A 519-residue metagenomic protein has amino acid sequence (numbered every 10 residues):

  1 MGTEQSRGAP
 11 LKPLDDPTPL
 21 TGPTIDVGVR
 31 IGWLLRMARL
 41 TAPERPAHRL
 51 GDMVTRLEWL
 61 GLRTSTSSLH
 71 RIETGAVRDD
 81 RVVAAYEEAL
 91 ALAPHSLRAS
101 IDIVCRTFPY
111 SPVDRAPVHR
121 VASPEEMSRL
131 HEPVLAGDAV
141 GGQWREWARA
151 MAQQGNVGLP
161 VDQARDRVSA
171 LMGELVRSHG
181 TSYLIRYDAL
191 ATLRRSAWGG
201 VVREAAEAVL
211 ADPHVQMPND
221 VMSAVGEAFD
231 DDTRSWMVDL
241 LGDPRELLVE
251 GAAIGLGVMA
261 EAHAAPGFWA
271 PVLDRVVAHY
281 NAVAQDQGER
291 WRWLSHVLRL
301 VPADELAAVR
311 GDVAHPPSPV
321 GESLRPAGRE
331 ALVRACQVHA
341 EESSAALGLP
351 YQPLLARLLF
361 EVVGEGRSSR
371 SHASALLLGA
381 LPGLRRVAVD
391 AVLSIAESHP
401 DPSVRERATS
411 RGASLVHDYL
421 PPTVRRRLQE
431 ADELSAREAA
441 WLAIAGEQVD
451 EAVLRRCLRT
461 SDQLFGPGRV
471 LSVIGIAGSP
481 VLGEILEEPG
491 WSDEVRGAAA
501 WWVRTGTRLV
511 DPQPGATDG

Functional and structural regions predicted by a protein language model:
M1-R49: A short, Lys/Arg-rich alpha-helix, primarily the initiator
I25, A91-T107: Short C-terminal boundary/hinge segments that cap the last helix of small helical domains
A47-E58: Short alpha-helical "recognition helix" segments of helix-turn-helix
G51, S67, H95: Key DNA-contact positions within bacterial/archaeal DNA-binding proteins
R56-R78, I101-C105: Recognition helix of helix-turn-helix/homeodomain-like DNA-binding domains that insert into the DNA major groove
A76-L97: DNA major-groove recognition helix of helix-turn-helix/homeodomain DNA-binding modules
R106-R177: Helix-turn-helix/homeodomain-like alpha-helical modules used for DNA recognition and transcription-factor dimerization
A164-T517: Extended amphipathic alpha-helical coiled-coil/heptad-repeat regions
